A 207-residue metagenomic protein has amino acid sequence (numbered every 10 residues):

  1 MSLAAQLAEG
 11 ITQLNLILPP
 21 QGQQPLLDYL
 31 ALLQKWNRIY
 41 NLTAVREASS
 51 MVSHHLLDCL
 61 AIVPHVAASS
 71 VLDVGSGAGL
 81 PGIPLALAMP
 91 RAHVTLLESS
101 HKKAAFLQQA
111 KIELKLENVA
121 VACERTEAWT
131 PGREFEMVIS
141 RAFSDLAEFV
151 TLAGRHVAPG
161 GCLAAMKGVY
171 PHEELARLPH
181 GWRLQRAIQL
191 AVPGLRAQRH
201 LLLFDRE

Functional and structural regions predicted by a protein language model:
M1-A68, L72, K102-V119: Class I SAM-dependent transferase core
I17, N41-A44, S50, L56 (+5 more regions): Residue-level preference for alpha-helix termini and adjacent loops
L30, A78-I83, E124-T126: Mobile beta-alpha loop/short-helix "lid" or hinge segments that flank ligand
A61, L80-P84, K102-A105, E148: Conserved SAM/SAH-binding loop-helix junction of Class I S-adenosyl-L-methionine-dependent methyltransferases
V74-S76: Conserved beta-strand/loop positions that form the S-adenosyl-L-methionine
A78-R91, T151: Conserved SAM-binding loop of SAM-dependent methyltransferases across substrates and taxa, primarily the Class I
R91-T95, S99-E207: S-adenosylmethionine
